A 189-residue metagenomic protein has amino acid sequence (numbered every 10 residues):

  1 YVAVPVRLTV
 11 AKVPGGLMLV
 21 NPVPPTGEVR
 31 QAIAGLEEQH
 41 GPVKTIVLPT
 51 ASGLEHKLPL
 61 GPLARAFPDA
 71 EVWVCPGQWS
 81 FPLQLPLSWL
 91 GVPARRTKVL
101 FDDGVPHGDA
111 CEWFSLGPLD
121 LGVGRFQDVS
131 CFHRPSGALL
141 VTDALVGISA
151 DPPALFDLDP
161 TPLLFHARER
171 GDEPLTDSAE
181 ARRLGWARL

Functional and structural regions predicted by a protein language model:
Y1-A32, L85-R170: Catalytic core of the metallo-beta-lactamase
V20-V23, K44-S52, W73-C75, L140-D143 (+2 more regions): Active-site neighborhood of phospho(di)ester-bond hydrolases with catalytic His/Asp-centered motifs
E28, E37-E38, E55, E71 (+3 more regions): Glutamate identity and glutamate-enriched acidic tracts
G35-H107: Active-site HxH/HxHxD metal-binding segment of metal-dependent hydrolases
L158-L189: Accessory terminal helices/loops
